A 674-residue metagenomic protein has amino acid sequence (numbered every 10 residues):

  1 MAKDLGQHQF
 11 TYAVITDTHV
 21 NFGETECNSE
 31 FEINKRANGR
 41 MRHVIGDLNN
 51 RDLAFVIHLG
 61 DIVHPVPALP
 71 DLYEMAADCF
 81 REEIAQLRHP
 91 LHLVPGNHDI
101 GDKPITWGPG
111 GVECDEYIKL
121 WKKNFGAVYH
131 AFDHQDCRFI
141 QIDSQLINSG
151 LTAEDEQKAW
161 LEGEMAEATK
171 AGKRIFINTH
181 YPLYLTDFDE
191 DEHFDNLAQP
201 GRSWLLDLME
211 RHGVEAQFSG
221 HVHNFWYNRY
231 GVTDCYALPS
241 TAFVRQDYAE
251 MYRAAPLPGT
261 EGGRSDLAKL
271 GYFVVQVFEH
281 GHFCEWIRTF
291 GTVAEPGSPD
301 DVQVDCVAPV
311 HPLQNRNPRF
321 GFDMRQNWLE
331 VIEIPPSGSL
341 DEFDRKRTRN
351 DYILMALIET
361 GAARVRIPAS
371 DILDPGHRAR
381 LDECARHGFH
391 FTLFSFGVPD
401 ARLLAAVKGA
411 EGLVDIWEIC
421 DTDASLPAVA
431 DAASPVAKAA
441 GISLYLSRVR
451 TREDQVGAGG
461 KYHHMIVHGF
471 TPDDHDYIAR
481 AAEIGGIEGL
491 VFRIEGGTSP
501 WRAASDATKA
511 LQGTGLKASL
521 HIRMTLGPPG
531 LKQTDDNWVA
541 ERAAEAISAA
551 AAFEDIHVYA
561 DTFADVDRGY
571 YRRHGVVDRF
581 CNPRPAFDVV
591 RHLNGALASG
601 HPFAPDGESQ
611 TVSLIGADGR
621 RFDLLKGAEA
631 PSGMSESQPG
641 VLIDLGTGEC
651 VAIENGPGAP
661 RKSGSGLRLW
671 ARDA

Functional and structural regions predicted by a protein language model:
M1-P70: N-terminal active-site segment of His-dependent metallophosphoesterases
A2-D4, F31, P67-R174, D195 (+5 more regions): Extended active-site neighborhood of metal-dependent phosphoesterases/phosphodiesterases
G6, G262-G321: A short C-terminal boundary segment appended to hydrolase-like catalytic domains
V44-I57, D344-L373, E383, H387-T392 (+3 more regions): Catalytic domains of carbohydrate-active enzymes, especially glycoside hydrolases
T186, Q246, M251, L446 (+3 more regions): Active-site clefts of carbohydrate-active enzymes
F273-V274, G281-W286, H311-L313, A544-G627: Aromatic- and carboxylate-lined catalytic core of secreted/periplasmic carbohydrate-active enzymes
D476-D565, N582-P585, V589, L593: Catalytic-core region of carbohydrate-active enzymes that cleave or remodel glycosidic bonds
A604-A652, G666-A674: Carbohydrate-binding surface patches
